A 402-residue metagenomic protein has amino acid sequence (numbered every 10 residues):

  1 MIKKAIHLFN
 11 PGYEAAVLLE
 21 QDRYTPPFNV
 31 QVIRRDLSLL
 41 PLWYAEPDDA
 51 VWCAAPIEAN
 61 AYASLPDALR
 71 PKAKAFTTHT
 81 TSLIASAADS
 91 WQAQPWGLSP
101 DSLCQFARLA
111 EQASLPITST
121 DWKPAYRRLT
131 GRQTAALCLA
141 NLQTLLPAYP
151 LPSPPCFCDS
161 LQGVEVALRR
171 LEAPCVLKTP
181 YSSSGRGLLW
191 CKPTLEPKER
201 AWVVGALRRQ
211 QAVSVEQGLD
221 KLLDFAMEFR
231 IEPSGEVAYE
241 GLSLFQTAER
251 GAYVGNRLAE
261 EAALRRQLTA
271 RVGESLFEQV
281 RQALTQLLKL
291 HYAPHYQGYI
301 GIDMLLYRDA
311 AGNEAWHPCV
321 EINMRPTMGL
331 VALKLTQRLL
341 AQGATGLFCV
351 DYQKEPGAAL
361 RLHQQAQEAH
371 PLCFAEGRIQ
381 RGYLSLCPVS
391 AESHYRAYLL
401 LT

Functional and structural regions predicted by a protein language model:
I2-A50: N-terminal-proximal low-complexity accessory segments that begin disordered and transition into the first
V30-L40, Y44, W52-G163: Conserved N-proximal alpha/beta basic substrate-recognition cap immediately N-terminal to, or forming the N-lobe
P154-F157, C175-E199, A226, E249-Q267: Glycine-rich phosphate-binding loop of ATP-grasp-fold ATP-dependent ligases
C158, R169-W190, R208-K221, I302 (+1 more regions): ATP-grasp fold ATP-binding core
E199-V254, L305-D309, N313-C319: Phosphate-binding site of ATP-dependent enzymes
R209-Q210, Q217, Y239, G251-E314 (+1 more regions): A long amphipathic alpha-helix within ATP-dependent nucleotide-binding catalytic cores
A248-R250, C319-L333: Glycine-rich phosphate/pyrophosphate-binding beta-alpha loops
L340-T402: Peripheral (often C-terminal) accessory segments that flank ATP-dependent C-N-forming ligase machineries
